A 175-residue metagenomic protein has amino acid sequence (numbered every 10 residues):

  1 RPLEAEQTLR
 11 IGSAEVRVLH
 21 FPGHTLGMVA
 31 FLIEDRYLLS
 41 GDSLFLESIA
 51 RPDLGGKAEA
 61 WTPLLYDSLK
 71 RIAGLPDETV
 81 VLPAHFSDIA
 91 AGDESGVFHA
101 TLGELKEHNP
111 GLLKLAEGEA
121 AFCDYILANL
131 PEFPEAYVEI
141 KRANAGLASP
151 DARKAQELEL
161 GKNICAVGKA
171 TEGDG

Functional and structural regions predicted by a protein language model:
R1-A90, A166-D174: Catalytic core of the metallo-beta-lactamase
Y66-V80, A84-G175: Accessory terminal helices/loops
